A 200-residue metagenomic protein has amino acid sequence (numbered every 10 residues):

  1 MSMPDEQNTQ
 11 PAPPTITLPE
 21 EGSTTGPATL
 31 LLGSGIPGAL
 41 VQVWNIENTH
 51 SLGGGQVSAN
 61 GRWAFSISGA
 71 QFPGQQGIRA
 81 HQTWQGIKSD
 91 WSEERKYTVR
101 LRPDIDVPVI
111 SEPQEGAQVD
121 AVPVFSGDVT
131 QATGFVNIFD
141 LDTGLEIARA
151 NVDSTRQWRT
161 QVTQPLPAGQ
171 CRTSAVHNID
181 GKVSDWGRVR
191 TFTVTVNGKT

Functional and structural regions predicted by a protein language model:
M1-T200: Ser/Thr-rich low-complexity repeats and stalk/linker segments
